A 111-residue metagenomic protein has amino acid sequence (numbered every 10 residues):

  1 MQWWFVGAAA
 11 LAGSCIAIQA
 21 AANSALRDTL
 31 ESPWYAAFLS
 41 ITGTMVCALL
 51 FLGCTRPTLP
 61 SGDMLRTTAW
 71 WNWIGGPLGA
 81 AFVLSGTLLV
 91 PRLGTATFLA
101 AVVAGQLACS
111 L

Functional and structural regions predicted by a protein language model:
M1-L11, A25-D28, W34, M45-W73 (+1 more regions): Membrane-interface interhelical linkers
A10, S14, F38, T42 (+2 more regions): Residue-level signature of the transmembrane alpha-helical core of multi-pass small-molecule transporters
I16-S24: Extracytoplasmic
D28-S32, S85-A101: Structural motif at transmembrane-helix junctions in multi-pass transporters
G43-C47, A101-L111: Alpha-helical transmembrane segments of compact multi-pass small-molecule transporters, enriched in specific families
W71-L88: Extended, structured, electrostatic nucleic-acid-contact surfaces
